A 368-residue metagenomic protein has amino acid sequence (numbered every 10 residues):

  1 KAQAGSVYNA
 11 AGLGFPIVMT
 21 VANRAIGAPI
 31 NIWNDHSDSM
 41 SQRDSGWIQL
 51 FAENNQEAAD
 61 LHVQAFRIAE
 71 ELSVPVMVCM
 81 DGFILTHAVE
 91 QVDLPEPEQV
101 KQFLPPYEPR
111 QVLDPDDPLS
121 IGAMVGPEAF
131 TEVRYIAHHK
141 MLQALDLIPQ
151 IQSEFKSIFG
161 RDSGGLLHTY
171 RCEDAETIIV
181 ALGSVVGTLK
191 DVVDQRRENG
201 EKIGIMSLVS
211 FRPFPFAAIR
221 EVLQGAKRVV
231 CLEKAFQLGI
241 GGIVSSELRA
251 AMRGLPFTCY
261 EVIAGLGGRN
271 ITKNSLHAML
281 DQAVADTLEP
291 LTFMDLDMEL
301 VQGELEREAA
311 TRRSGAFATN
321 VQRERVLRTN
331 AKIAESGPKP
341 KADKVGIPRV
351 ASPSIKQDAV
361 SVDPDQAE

Functional and structural regions predicted by a protein language model:
K1-S41, W47-E70: Thiamine diphosphate
Q3-V7, A28-N34, L61-V63, H87-L94 (+4 more regions): Short acidic, glycine/serine/threonine-rich loops at helix termini
F15-N23, V100, L104-P106, L232: A glycine-rich helix N-cap at a beta->alpha junction
A65-F66, I179, S207, V229 (+1 more regions): Buried hydrophobic positions in well-ordered alpha/beta secondary-structure cores of metabolic enzymes
V76-H168: Conformationally flexible catalytic loops at phosphate/diphosphate-handling active centers
E154, D191-I205, M252-P256: Short helix-loop-beta junction
T169-E201, F214-E221: Redox- and metal-dependent alpha/beta enzyme cores, enriched for Fe-S-associated oxidoreductases and cofactor-handling
E233-E368: Peripheral docking tails and interdomain loops at the edges of cofactor- or intermediate-handling domains
